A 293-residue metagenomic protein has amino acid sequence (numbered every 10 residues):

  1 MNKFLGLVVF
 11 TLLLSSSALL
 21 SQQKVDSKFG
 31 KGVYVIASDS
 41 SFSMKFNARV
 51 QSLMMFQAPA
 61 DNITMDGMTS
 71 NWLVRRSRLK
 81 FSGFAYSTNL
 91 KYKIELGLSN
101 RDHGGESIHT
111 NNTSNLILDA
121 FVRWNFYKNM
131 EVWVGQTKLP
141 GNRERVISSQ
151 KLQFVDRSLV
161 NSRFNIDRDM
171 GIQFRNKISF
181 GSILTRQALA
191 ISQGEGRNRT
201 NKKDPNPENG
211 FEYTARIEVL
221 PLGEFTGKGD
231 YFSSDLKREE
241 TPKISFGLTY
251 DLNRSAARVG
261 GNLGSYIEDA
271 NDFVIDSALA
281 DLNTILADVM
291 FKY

Functional and structural regions predicted by a protein language model:
M1-Q23: Bacterial Sec-dependent N-terminal signal peptides
L19-F46, D61, E224-S245, A256-V259: Outer-membrane beta-barrel biogenesis signature
V25, F121, D288: Short, surface-exposed charged micro-motifs
G32-A58, T64-R197, D204-G223, P242 (+1 more regions): Outer membrane beta-barrel
A60-D66, E106-I108, G264-D276: Flexible, solvent-exposed loop segments that connect beta-strands
N198-Y293: Surface-exposed beta-loop-beta
